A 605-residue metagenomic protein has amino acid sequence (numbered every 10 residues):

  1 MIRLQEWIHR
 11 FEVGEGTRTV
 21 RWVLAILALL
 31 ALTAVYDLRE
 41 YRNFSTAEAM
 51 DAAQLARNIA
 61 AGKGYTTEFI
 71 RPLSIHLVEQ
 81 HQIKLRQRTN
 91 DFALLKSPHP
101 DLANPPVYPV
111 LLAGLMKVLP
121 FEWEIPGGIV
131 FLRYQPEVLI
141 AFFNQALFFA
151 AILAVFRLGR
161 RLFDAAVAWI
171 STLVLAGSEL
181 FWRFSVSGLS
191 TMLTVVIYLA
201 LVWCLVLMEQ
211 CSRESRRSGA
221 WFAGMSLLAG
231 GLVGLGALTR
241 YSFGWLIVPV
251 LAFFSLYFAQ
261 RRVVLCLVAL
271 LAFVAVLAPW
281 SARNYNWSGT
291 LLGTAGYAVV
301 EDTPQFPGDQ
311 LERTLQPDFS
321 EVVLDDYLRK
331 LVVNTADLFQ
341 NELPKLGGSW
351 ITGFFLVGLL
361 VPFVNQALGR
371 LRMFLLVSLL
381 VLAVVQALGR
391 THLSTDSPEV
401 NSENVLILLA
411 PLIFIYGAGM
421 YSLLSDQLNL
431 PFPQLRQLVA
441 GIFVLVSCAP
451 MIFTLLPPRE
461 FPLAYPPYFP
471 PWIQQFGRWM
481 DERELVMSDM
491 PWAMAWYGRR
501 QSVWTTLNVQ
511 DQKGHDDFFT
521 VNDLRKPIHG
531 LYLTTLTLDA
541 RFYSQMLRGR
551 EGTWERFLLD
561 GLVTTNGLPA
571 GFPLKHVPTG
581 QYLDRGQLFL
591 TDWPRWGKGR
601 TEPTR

Functional and structural regions predicted by a protein language model:
L4-I8, L207-S215, L246-V274, S281-A282: Perimembrane helix-loop-helix junctions
R18-I26, F222-G231, I247-F254, C266-V274 (+1 more regions): Signature aromatic-anchored transmembrane alpha helix within multi-pass, membrane-resident enzymes that catalyze glycan
D37-A47, P433-A495, F518, N522-P527 (+1 more regions): Membrane-embedded, lumen/periplasm-facing catalytic core of multi-pass transferases that use lipid-linked donors
W123-E137, A150-G177, V195-V196, S215-G219 (+1 more regions): Transmembrane-helix signature of polytopic, membrane-embedded enzymes that assemble or transfer cell-envelope glycans
I140-A150, A166-G177, F181-S212, A223 (+2 more regions): Multi-pass, polyprenyl lipid-linked donor-dependent membrane glycosyltransferases
V155, A252-S255, V333-A383: Hydrophobic, aromatic-rich transmembrane alpha-helices and their immediate juxtamembrane boundary segments
R161, S212-G224, Y257-V268, G358-V381: Membrane-interface helix-loop-helix junctions at transmembrane boundaries of multi-pass membrane enzymes, predominantly
G244, V264-V357: Membrane-lumen/periplasm interface segments of specific transmembrane helices in polyprenyl phosphate-linked
